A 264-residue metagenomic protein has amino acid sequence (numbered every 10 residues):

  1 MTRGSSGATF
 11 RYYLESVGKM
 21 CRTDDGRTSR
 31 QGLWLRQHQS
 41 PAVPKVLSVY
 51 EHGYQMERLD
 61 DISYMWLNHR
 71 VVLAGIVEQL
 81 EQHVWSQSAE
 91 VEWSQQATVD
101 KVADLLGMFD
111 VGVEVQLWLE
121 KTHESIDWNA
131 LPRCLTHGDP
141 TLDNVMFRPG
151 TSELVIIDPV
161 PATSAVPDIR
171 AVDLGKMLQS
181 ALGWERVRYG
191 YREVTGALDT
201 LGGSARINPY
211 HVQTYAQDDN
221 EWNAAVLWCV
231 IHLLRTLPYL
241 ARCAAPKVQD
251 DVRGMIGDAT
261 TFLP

Functional and structural regions predicted by a protein language model:
M1-R36, G53, E57, M65-W66: ATP-binding glycine-rich loop module of kinase domains
S16, A42, Y54, C134 (+2 more regions): Protein kinase-like catalytic core scaffold
T23, E51-V71, D104-M108, P161-A162 (+2 more regions): A glycine-centered beta->alpha junction motif in the catalytic cores of kinase/phosphotransferase enzymes
Q37-G53: Conserved HxN/HPN-centered segment at the entrance to the catalytic loop of eukaryotic protein kinase-like domains
H38-V43, L59-G138, D143, L227-L234: Conserved kinase catalytic-core helix
H123-I169: Active-site acidic catalytic loop and adjacent metal/ATP-binding pocket of ATP-dependent phosphoryl transfer enzymes
S164-Q217, V230-K247: Active-site activation/catalytic loop segments of kinase-like enzymes and analogous catalytic loops in related
D219-C229: All-alpha amphipathic helical-bundle segments outside canonical DNA-binding/catalytic cores that form hydrophobic
